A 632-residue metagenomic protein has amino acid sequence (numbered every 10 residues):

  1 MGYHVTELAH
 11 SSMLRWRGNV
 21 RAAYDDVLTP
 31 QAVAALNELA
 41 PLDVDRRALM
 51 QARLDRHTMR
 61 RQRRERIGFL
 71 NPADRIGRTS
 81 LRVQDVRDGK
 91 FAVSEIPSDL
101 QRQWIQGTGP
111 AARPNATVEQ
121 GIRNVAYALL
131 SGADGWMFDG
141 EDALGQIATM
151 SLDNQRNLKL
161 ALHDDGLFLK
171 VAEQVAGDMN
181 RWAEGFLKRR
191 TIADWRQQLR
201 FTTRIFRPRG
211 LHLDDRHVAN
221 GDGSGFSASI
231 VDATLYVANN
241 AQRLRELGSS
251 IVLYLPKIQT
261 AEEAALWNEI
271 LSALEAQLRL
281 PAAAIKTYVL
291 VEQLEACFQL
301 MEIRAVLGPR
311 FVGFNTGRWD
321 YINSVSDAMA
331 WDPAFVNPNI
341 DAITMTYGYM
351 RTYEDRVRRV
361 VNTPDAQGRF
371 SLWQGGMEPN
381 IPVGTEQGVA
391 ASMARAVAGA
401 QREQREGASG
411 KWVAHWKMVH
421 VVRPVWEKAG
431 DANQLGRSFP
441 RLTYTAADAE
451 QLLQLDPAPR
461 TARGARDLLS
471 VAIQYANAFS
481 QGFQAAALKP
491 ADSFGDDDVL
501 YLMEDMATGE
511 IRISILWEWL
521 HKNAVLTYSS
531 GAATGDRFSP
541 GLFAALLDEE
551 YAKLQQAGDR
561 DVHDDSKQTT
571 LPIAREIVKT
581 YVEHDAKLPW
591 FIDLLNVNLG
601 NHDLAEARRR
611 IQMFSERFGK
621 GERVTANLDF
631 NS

Functional and structural regions predicted by a protein language model:
Y3-L42, E65-K90, P97-M150, R156-N631: Conserved alpha/beta-domain cores
D45, L49-A52, R56, R60-R63: Subunit-assembly interface segments of extracellular/virion macromolecular structures
